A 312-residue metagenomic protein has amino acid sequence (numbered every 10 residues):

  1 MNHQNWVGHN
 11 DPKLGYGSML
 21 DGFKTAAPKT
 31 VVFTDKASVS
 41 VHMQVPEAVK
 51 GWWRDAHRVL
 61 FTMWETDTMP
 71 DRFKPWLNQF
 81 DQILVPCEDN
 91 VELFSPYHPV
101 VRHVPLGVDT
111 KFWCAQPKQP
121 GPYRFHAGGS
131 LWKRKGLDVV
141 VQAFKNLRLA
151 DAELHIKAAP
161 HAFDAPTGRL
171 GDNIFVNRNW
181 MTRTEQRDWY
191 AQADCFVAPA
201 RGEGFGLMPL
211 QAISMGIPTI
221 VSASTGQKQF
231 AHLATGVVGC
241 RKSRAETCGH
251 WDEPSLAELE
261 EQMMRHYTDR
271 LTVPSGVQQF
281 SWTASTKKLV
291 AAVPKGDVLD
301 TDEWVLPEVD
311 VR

Functional and structural regions predicted by a protein language model:
N5, K118-K135, V141-K145, H155: Conserved donor-binding/catalytic core segment of Leloir-type glycosyltransferases
N5-V7, K24-S95, T184-E185: Extended catalytic core of nucleotide-activated donor transferases of GT-like folds
G15, P254, T268-D300: A charged, aromatic-enriched C-terminal amphipathic alpha-helix characteristic of glycosyltransferases across folds
D71-R72, V108-P122, A165: Acidic anion/phosphate-binding donor-loop and adjacent secondary structure in glycosyltransferase catalytic cores
L77, D188-A193: Short alpha-helical donor nucleotide-sugar binding micro-motif in glycosyltransferases
D164-R187, C195: Nucleotide-activated donor-binding/catalytic signature segment of Leloir-type glycosyltransferases, i.e., the conserved
R201: Aromatic "clamp/platform" in nucleotide-sugar-dependent glycosyltransferases that forms part of the donor/acceptor
P218-V221, T235: Short hydrophobic beta-strand element within catalytic cores of glycosyltransferases and related nucleotide-activated
